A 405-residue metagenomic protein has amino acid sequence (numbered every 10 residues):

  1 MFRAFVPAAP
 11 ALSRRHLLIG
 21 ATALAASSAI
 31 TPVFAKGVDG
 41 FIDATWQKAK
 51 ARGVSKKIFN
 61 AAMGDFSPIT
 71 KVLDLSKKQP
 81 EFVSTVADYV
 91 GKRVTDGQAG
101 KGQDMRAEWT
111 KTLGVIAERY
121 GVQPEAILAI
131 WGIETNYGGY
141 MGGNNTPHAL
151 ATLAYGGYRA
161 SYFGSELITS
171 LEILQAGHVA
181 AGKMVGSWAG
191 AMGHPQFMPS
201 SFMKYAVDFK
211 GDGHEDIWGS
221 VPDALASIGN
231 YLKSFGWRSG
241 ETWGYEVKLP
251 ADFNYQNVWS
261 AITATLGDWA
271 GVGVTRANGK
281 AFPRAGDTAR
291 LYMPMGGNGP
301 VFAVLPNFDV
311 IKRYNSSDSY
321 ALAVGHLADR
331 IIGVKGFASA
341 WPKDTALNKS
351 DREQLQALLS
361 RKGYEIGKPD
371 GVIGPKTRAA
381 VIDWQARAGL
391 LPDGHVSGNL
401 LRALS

Functional and structural regions predicted by a protein language model:
M1-L12, G20-A29: N-terminal secretory signal peptides
T31-A35: Sec/Tat signal peptide C-region and signal peptidase I cleavage site
G37-V54, M63-D65: N-terminal mature-domain "stem" immediately C-terminal to a signal peptide or N-terminal signal-anchor/transmembrane
F41-K48, T112, A149, L355 (+1 more regions): A general alpha-helix detector
V54-P283, G299-F302, F308-A328, G333-K349 (+2 more regions): Catalytic glycan-binding domains that act on GlcNAc-containing polysaccharides
A289-Y292, G297-A303: Short, surface-exposed beta-strand/loop micro-motifs that present aromatic residues
L347-E353, S360-L404: Short acidic, glycine/serine/threonine-rich helix-capping segments at coil-helix boundaries
